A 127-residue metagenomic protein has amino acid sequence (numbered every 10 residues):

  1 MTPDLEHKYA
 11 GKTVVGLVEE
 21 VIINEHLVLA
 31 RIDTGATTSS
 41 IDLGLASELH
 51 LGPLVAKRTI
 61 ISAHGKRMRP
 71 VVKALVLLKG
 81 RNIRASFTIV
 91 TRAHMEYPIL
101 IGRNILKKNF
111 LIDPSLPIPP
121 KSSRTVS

Functional and structural regions predicted by a protein language model:
M1-S127: Pepsin/retropepsin-fold aspartyl endopeptidases
